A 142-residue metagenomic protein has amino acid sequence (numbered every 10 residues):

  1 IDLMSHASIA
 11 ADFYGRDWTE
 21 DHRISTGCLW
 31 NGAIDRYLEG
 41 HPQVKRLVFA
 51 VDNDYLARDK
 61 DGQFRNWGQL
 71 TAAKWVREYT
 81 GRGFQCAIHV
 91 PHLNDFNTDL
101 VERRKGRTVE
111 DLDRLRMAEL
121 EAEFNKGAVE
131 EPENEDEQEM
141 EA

Functional and structural regions predicted by a protein language model:
L3-A142: TOPRIM fold recognition
